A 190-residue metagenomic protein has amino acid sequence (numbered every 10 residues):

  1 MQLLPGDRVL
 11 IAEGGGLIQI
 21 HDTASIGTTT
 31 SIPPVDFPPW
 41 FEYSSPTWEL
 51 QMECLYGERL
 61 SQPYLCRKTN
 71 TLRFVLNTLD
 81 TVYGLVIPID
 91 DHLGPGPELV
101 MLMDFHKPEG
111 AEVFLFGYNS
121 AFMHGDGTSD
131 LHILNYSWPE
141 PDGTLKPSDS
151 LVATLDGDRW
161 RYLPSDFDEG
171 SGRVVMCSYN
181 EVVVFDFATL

Functional and structural regions predicted by a protein language model:
M1-R8, A12-L190: Extended alpha-helical scaffolding segments
